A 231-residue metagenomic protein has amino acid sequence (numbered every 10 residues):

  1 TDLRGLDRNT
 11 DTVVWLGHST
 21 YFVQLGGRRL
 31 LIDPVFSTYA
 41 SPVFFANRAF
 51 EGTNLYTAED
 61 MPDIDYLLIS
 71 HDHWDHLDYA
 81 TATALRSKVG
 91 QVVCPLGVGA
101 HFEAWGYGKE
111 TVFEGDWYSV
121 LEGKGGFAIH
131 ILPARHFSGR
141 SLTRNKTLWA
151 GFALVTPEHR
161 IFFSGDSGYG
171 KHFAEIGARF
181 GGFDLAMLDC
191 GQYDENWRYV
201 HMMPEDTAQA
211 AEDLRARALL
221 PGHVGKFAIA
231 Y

Functional and structural regions predicted by a protein language model:
T1-T10, L16, T20-D72, Y79-A84 (+3 more regions): Pre-active-site segment of Zn-dependent metallo-hydrolases
D2-N9, C94-H159: Metallo-beta-lactamase
T12-W15, L30-D33, A128-A134, R160-D166: Active-site-proximal beta-strand elements of phosphoester/diester hydrolases
I32-D33, V92-V93, K109-W117, D184-D189: Short hydrophobic/aromatic-enriched beta-strand-loop microsegments
P34-F36, D72, A134-R135, G165-S167 (+2 more regions): Active-site metal-binding loops of divalent metal-dependent hydrolases
M61, Y66, Q91-A100, G170-Y231: Cap/insert and terminal regions of metallo-dependent hydrolase folds
D78-K88, I229-Y231: Metal-dependent catalytic neighborhoods of phosphoester/phosphodiester hydrolases
L132, V155, H159-F162, S167-G170 (+2 more regions): C-terminal structured domain segments across diverse proteins
